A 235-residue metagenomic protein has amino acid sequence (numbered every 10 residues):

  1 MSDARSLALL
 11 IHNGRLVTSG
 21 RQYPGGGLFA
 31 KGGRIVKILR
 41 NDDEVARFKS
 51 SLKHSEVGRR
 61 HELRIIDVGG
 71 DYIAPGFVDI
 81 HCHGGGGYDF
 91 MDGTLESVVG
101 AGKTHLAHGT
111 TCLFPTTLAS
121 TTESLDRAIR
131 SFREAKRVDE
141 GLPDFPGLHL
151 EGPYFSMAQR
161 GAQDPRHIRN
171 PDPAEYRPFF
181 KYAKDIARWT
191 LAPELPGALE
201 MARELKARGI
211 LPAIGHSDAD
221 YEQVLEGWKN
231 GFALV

Functional and structural regions predicted by a protein language model:
S2-L10, L16-A74: Histidine-rich, glycine-flanked metal-binding segment
G14, L28, G33, G70 (+5 more regions): Divalent metal-coordination and catalytic microenvironments
D71-G93: Di-metal (Zn2+ and/or Mg2+/Mn2+) metal-binding site signature of metallo-dependent hydrolases with the MBL/beta-CASP
H83, V99-A128, P143-S156, A183-E194 (+2 more regions): Divalent metal-dependent hydrolysis catalytic cores, especially in the metallo-beta-lactamase
E123-E134, G161: Metal-dependent catalytic neighborhoods of phosphoester/phosphodiester hydrolases
F132-L142: Alpha-helix-loop-beta-strand connector modules within alpha/beta enzyme cores
A135-R137, R169-L234: Histidine/acidic residue-rich metal-binding segments in metalloenzymes
A158-I168: Glycine-rich phosphate-binding loop of ATP-grasp-fold ATP-dependent ligases
